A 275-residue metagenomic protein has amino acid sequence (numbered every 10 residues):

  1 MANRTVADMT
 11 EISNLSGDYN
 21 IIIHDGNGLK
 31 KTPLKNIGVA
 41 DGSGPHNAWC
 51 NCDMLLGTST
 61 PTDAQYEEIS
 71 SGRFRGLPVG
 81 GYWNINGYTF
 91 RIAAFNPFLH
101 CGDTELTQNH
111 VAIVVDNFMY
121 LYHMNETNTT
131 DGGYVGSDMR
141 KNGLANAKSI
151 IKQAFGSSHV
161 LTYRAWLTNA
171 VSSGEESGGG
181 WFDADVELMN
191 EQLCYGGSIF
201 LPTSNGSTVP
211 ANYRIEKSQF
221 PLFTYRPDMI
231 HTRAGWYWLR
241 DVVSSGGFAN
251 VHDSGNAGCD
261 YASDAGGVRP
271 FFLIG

Functional and structural regions predicted by a protein language model:
M1-D18: Short, intrinsically disordered N-terminal pre-domain segments
A2, L29-K30, A147, I151: Generic cytosolic/nucleocytoplasmic N-terminal low-complexity/intrinsically disordered segments
R4-T5, P33, N190: Short, structural beta-strand-to-alpha-helix junction motif
T10, N36-I37, N146: A periodicity- and composition-biased signal for non-globular, repetitive helical segments
I12-L15, I21, G38, F98 (+1 more regions): A generic structural micro-environment signature that highlights single residues at secondary-structure boundaries
I23-V39: Short, surface-exposed terminal/edge motifs of secreted or surface/virion proteins that either
D41-G275: Collagenous Gly-X-Y triple-helix signature in extracellular proteins
